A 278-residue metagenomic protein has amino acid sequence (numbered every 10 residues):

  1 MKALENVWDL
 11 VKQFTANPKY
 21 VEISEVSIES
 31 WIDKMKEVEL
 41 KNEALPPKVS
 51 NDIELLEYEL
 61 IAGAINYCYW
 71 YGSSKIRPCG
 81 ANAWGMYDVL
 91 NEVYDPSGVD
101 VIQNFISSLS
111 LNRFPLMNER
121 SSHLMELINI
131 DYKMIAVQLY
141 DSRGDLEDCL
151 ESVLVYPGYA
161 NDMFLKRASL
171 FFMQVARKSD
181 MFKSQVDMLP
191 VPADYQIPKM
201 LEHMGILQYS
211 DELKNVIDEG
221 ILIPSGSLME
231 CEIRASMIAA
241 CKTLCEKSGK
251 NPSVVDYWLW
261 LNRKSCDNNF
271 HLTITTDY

Functional and structural regions predicted by a protein language model:
M1-K166, Q208-N215, I223-P224, R263-Y278: Phosphate/adenylate-binding glycine loop and adjacent helical scaffold
E54-A62, L165-A168, D194, R234-M237 (+1 more regions): Short runs of predominantly hydrophobic/aromatic residues within well-ordered alpha helices that form helix-helix
V153-D187: A mid-sequence, solvent-exposed acidic-amphipathic segment
M173-Y278: Accessory, usually C-terminal, subdomains that scaffold auxiliary metal cofactors
